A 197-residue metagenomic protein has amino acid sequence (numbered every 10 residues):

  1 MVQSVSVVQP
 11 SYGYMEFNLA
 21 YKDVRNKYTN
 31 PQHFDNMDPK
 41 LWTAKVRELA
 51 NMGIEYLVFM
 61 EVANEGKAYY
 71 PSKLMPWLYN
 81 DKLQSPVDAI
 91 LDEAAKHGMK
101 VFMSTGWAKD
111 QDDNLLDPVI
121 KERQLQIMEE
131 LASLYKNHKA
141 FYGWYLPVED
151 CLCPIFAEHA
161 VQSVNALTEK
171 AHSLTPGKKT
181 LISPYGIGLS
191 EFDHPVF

Functional and structural regions predicted by a protein language model:
M1-A63: Boundary/entry segment of secreted carbohydrate-active catalytic domains
S6-T29, E65-V87, A140-G143: Aromatic- and acidic-residue-enriched carbohydrate-binding clefts of CAZyme catalytic domains
Y21-F34, P39-K40, D88-A95, K100-L134: Active-site-adjacent "subsite" loops/lids of carbohydrate-active enzymes
R25-N36, K67-Y79, D112-V119, I155-E158 (+1 more regions): Short, flexible/disordered intra-domain loops and linkers
D38-K109, H159-T180: Aromatic-lined substrate-binding rim segments of carbohydrate-active enzymes
L41-K45, Q84-I90, Q124-S133, N165 (+1 more regions): Alpha-helical scaffolding within the catalytic cores of extracellular/periplasmic polymer-degrading hydrolases
K100-E122, G143-E149, V164-V196: Aromatic-lined carbohydrate-recognition surfaces of secreted/lumenal glycan-active proteins
G106-Q111, I127-E158: Active-site groove signature of glycoside hydrolases
